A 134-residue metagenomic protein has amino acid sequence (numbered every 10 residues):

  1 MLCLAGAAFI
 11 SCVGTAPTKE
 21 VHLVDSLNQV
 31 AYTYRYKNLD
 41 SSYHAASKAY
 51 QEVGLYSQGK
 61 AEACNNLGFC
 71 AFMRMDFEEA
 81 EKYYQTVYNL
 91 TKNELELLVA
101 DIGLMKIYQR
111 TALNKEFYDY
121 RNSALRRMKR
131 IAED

Functional and structural regions predicted by a protein language model:
M1-A8: Bacterial N-terminal signal peptides
F9-D134: A "functional boundary" signal
